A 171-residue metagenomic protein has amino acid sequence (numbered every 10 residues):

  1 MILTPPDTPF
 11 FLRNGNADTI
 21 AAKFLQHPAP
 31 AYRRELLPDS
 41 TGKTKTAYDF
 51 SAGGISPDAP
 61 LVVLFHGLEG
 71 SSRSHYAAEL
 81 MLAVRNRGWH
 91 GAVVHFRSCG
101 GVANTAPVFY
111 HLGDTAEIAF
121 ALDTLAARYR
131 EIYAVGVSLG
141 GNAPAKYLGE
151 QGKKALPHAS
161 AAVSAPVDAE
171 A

Functional and structural regions predicted by a protein language model:
G15-G54: N-terminal cap/lid segment of alpha/beta-hydrolase-fold proteins
A59-G67: Short beta-strand element of the alpha/beta-hydrolase
L68-H75, R85, G100-A103: Short substrate-entry loop that stabilizes the transition state in hydrolases
Y76-V93: Short amphipathic alpha-helix adjacent to the substrate-entry channel of hydrolases
A83, R97-Y133: Catalytic nucleophile-loop/oxyanion-hole region of alpha/beta-hydrolase and closely related hydrolase-like folds
H90, H95-G100, P166: Short beta-to-alpha linker loops that shape the active-site pocket of alpha/beta-hydrolase fold enzymes
R128, Y133-A171: Alpha/beta-hydrolase-fold enzymes
